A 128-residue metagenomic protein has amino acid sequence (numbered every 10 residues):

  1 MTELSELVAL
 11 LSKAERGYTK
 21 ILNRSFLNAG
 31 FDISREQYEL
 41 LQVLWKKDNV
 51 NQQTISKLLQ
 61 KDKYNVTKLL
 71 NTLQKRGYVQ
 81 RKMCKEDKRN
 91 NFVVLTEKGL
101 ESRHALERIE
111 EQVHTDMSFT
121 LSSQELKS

Functional and structural regions predicted by a protein language model:
M1-A29: N-terminal leader segment of winged-helix/HTH proteins
T2, K57-D62, V66-Y78, S128: Long, contiguous secondary-structure blocks with strong helical propensity
E3, L7, E36-Q37, K98: N-terminal positioning helix adjacent to the helix-turn-helix/winged-helix DNA-binding module
S5, Y18-T19, W45, T67-T72 (+2 more regions): A structural preference for long, well-packed, hydrophobic secondary-structure segments
E15, Q42-K46, E107: Short, locally clustered residues in the helix-turn-helix/winged-helix DNA-binding domain
K20-N65: N-terminal helix-turn-helix DNA-binding core of bacterial DNA-binding proteins
N71-K127: Charged, amphipathic alpha-helical coiled-coil/dimerization segments
